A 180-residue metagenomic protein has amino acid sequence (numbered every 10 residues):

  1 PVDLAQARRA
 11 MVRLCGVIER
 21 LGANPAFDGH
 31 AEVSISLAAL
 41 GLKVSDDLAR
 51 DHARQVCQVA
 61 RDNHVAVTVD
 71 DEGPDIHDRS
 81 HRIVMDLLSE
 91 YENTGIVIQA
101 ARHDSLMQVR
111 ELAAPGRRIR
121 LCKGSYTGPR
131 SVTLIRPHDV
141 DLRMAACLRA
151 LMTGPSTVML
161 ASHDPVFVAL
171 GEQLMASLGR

Functional and structural regions predicted by a protein language model:
P1-R180: Positively charged, amphipathic and often flexible ligand-engagement surfaces
